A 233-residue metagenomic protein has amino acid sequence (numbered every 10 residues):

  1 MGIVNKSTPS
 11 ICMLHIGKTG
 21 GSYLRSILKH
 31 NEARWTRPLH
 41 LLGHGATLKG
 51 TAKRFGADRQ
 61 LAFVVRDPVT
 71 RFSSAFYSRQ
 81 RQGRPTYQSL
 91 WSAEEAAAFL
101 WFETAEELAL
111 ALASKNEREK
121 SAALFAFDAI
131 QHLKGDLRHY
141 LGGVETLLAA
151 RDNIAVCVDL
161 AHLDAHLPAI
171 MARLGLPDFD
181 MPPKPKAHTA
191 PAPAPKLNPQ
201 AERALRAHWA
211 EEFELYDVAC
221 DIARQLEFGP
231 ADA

Functional and structural regions predicted by a protein language model:
M1-A233: Membrane-interface amphipathic segments in extracytoplasmic regions
